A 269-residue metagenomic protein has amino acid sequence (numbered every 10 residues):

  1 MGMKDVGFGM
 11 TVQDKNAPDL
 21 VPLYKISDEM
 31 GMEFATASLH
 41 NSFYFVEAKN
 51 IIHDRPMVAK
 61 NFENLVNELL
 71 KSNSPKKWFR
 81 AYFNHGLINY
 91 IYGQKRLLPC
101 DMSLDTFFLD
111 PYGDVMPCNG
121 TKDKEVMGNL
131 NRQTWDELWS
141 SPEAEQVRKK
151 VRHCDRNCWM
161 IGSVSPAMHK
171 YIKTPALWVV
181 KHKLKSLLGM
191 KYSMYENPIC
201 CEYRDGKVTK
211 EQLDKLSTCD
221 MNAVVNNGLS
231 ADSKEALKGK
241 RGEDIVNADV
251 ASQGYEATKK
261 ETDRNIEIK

Functional and structural regions predicted by a protein language model:
M1-T106, D110-M116, K122-V126, Y171 (+3 more regions): Radical SAM enzyme [4Fe-4S]-AdoMet core and its adjacent flexible, acidic and glycine-rich loops/tails across
K15, H53, M57, L130-Q133 (+2 more regions): Short coil/turn linker and secondary-structure boundary residues
G31-A37, V58-E63, R132-T134, S141-A144 (+2 more regions): Glycine-rich loops and low-complexity Gly/Arg-rich segments that provide flexible linkers or classic glycine-based
I52-H53, S165, V180, L184-K185: Alpha-helix boundary/capping detector
Q94, T121-A167: Membrane-interface junctions of multi-pass transporters
Q146-N157, I161, L184-E211: Short Fe-S-cluster ligation motifs
Y171-K181: Short cysteine/histidine-rich metal-coordination sites, predominantly Zn2+-binding motifs
